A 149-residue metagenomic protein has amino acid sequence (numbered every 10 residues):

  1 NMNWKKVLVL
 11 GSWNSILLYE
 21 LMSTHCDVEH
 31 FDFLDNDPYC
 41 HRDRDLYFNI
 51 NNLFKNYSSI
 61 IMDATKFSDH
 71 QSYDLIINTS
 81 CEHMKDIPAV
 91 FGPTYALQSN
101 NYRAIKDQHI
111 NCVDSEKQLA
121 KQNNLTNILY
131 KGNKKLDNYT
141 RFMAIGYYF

Functional and structural regions predicted by a protein language model:
N1-W4: S-adenosyl-L-methionine
V7-S12: Class I SAM-dependent methyltransferase core
N14-D27: Conserved SAM-binding loop of SAM-dependent methyltransferases across substrates and taxa, primarily the Class I
L21-S23, R44-N51, E116-A120: Short, aromatic/basic amphipathic alpha-helical patches
E29-N36: Conserved SAM-binding motif I beta-strand of class I
N36-L75: S-adenosyl-L-methionine
T65, S72-I87, N101-Y102: A short SAM/SAH-binding and catalytic strip from SAM-dependent methyltransferases
K85-G146: C-terminal substrate-binding/active-site "lid" region of AdoMet-derived donor-dependent transferases
